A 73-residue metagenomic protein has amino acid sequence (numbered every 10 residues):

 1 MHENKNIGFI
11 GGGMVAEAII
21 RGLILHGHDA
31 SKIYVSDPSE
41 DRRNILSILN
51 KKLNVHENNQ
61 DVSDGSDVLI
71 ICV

Functional and structural regions predicted by a protein language model:
M1-E57, D61-S66: NAD(P)+-binding Rossmann beta1-loop-alpha1 motif at the extreme N-terminus of oxidoreductases
L69-I70: N-terminal Rossmann-like NAD(P) cofactor-binding module of classical short-chain dehydrogenase/reductase
V73: Glycine-rich, N-terminal phosphate-binding loop of Rossmann-like dinucleotide-binding domains
